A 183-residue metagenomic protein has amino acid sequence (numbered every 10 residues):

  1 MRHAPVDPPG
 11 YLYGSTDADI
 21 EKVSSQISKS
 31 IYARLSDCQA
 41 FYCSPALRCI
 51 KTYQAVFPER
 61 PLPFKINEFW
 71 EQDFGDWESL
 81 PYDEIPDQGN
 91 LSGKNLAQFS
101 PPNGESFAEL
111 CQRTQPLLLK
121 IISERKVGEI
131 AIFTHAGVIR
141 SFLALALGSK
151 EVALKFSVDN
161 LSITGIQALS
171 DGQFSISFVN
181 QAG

Functional and structural regions predicted by a protein language model:
M1-P61: Active-site-proximal alpha-helix that buttresses catalytic centers in soluble enzyme cores
D7, R48-I50, E71-Q72, V138-R140: Short, active-site-adjacent cap segments at secondary-structure transitions
A18-D19, V56-Q115: Phosphate-handling substructures
K29-A33, C111, Q115-S123, L143: Generic structural signal for well-ordered alpha-helical scaffold segments
R34-E68, L145, Q167-G183: Conserved histidine-centered catalytic loops in small-molecule metabolism enzymes
D37-Q39, R125-I130: Short coil/turn segments at beta-strand junctions that form active-site/ligand-binding loops
I66, Q72-E84, S123-G128, A144-G183: Acidic, low-complexity terminal tails and accessory targeting/binding regions of phosphate-metabolizing enzymes
H135: Short basic (Lys/Arg) and small-residue
